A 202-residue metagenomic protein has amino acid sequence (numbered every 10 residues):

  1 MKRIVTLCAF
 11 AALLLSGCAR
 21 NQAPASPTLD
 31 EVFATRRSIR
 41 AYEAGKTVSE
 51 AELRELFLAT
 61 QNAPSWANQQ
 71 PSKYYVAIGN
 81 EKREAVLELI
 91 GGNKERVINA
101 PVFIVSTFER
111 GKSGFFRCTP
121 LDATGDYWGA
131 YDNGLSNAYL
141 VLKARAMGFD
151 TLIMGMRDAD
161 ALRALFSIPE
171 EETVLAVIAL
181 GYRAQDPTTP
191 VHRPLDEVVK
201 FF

Functional and structural regions predicted by a protein language model:
M1-K2, E171: Low-complexity, intrinsically disordered short peptide segments enriched in small/polar/basic residues
K2-C8: Sec-dependent signal peptide recognition, specifically the positively charged N-region followed immediately by
C8-S16: Bacterial N-terminal signal peptides
C18-F202: Acidic, surface-exposed loops and disordered segments
